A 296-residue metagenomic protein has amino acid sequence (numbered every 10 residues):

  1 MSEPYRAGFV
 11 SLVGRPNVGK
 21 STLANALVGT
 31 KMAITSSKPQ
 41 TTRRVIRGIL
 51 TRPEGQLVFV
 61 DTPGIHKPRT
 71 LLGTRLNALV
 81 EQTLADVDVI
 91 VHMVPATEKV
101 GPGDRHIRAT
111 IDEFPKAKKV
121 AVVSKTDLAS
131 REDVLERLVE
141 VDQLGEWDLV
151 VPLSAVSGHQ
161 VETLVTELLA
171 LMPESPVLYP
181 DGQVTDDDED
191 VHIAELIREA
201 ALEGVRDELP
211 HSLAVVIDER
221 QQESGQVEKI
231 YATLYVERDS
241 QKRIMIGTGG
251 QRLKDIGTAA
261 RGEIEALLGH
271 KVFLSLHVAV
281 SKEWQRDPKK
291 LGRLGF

Functional and structural regions predicted by a protein language model:
M1-V89, V94: Conserved G1/Walker A P-loop phosphate-binding module
S11, N25, R44, G48 (+11 more regions): Solvent-exposed alpha-helical segments within well-ordered globular domains of core cellular machineries
G19, Q160, R252: Conserved glycine(s) of the Walker
T30, I49-P53, P68, T83-I90 (+7 more regions): Conserved, well-folded catalytic cores of nucleic-acid-processing and energy-transducing macromolecular machines
T42, I65-K67, K99-V100, A129-S130 (+1 more regions): Catalytic P-loop NTPase motifs of RecA-like helicase/translocase cores
T51-Q56, R75-V150, Q221-G225: Conserved C-terminal guanine-recognition region of P-loop GTPase G domains, centered on the G4
A117-K118, D127-T185, E189: Canonical P-loop GTPase G-domain recognition
E189-F296: P-loop NTP-binding site
